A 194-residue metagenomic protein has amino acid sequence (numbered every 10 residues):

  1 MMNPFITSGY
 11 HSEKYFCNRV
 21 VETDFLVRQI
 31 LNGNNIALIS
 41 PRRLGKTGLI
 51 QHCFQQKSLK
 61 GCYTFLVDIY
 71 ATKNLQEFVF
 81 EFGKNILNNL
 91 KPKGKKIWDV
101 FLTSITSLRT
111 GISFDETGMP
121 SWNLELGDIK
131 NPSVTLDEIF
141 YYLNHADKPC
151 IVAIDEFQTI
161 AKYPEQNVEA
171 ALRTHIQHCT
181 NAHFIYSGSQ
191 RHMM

Functional and structural regions predicted by a protein language model:
M1-I36, P41: A short, basic N-terminal segment
E13, E77, K148, H192-M193: AAA+ P-loop NTPase catalytic core and its hallmark functional loops
I30-L31, S58, N144, Q177: Residue-level signal for alpha-helix termini/capping positions
I36, F65-V67, I185: Hydrophobic/aromatic beta-strand patches that form the interior of the parallel beta-sheet core in alpha/beta enzyme
P41-L44, G48-I151: P-loop NTPase nucleotide-binding core
Y70-L75, T159, Q190-M193: Conserved nucleotide-binding/hydrolysis micro-motifs of P-loop NTPases
W122-R191: Conserved Walker B catalytic segment
